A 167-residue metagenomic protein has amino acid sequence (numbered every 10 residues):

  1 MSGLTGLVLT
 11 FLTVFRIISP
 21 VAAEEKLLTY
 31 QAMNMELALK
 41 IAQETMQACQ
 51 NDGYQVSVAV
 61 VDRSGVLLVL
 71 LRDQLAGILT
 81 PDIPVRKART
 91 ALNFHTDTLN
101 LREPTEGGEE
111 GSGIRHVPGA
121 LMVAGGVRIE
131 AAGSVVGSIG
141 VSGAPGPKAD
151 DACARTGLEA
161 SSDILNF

Functional and structural regions predicted by a protein language model:
M1-S2, L12, E109, V136: Compositionally biased, low-complexity repeat tracts
G3-I17: Bacterial N-terminal signal peptides
A23-F167: Flexible, solvent-exposed loop/hinge segments and secondary-structure transition points
